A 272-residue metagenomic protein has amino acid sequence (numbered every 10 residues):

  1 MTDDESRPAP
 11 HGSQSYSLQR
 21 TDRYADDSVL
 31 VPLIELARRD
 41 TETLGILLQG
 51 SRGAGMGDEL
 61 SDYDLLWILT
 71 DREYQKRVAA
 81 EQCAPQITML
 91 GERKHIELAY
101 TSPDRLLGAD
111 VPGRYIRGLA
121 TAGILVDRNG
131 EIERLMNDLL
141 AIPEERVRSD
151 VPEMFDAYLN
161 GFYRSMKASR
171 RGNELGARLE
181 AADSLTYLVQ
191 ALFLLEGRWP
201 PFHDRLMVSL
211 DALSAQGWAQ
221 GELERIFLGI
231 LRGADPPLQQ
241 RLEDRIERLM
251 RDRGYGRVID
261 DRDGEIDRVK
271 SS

Functional and structural regions predicted by a protein language model:
T2-G12, L140-S272: Conserved nucleotidyltransferase catalytic core and NTase-mimicking acidic/glycine-rich helix/loop elements in nucleic
D4-R23, S28, A79-R171: Conserved NTP/Mg2+-binding pocket subregion across the NTase superfamily
R20, S28-V29, R39-G45, L60: N-terminal leader/presequence-like segments
V29-P32, L69: Long, low-complexity, acidic Ser/Pro- and Gly-enriched intrinsically disordered regions in large eukaryotic
I34-A54: Short acidic amphipathic segments
L47-T101: Catalytic metal-binding acidic patch
G53-A54, P103-R105, W199-P200: Short, solvent-exposed loop/turn segments at secondary-structure junctions
D58-L60, A109-V111, D204-L206: Short aromatic-enriched loop/helix-cap "lid" or pocket-rim segments at secondary-structure transitions that line
